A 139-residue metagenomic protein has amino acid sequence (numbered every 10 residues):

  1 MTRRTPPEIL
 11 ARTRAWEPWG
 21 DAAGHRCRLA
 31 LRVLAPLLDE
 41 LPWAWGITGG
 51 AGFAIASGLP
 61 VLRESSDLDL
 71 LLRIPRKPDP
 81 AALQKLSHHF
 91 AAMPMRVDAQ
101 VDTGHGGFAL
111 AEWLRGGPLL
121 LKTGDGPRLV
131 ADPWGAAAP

Functional and structural regions predicted by a protein language model:
M1-G50, L83, S87-M95, A99: Helical scaffold of the NTase/Pol beta-like nucleotidyltransferase catalytic core
M1-R4, E8, L120-G135: Mature, function-bearing regions of proteins
P6-P7, L59, G107, P118: Generic secondary-structure boundary/loop-capping signal
L34-L68, L72-P78, S87: Active-site nucleotide-donor binding segment shared across nucleotidyl transfer reactions
F53-S57, E64, E112, L121-T123 (+1 more regions): Generic structural "secondary-structure junction" signal
D79-A81, F108: Short, charged/polar "capping" segments at the starts of alpha-helices and the immediately preceding loops
F90-G126: Conserved catalytic core of two-metal-ion nucleotidyltransferases
